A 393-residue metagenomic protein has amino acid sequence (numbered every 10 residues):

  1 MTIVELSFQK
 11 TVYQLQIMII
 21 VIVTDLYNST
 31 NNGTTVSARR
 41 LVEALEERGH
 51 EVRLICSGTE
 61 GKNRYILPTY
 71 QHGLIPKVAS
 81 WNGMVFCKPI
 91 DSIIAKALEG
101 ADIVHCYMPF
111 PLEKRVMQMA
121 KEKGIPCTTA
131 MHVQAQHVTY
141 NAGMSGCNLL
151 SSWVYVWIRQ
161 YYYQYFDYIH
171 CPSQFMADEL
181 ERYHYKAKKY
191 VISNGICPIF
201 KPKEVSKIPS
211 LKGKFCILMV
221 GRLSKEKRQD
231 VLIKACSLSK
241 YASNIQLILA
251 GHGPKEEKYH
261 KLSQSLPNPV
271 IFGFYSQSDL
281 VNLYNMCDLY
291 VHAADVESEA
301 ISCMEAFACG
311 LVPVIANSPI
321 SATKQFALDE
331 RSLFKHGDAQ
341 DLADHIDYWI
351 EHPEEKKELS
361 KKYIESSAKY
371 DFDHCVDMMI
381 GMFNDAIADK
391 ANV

Functional and structural regions predicted by a protein language model:
G58, F175, G195: Carbohydrate-associated surface elements
L98, F274-Y275, N282-C287: Short alpha-helical donor nucleotide-sugar binding micro-motif in glycosyltransferases
P109, D295: Aromatic "clamp/platform" in nucleotide-sugar-dependent glycosyltransferases that forms part of the donor/acceptor
E122, L150-Y168, Y183: Membrane-proximal helix-turn-helix segments that form the acceptor-binding/catalytic region of lipid-linked
P209-S237, I248: Conserved donor-binding/catalytic core segment of Leloir-type glycosyltransferases
E257-S278: Nucleotide-activated donor-binding/catalytic signature segment of Leloir-type glycosyltransferases, i.e., the conserved
V312-N317: Short hydrophobic beta-strand element within catalytic cores of glycosyltransferases and related nucleotide-activated
S318, L328-A339, Y348-P353: Conserved acidic donor-binding segment of nucleotide-sugar-dependent glycosyltransferases
